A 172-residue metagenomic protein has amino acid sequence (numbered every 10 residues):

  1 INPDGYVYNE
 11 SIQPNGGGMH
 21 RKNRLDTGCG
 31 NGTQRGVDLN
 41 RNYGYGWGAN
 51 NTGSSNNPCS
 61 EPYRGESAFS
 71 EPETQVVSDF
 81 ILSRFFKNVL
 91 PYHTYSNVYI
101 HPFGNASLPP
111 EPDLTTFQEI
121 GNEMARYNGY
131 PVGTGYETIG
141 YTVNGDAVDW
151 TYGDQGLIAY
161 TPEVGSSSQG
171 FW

Functional and structural regions predicted by a protein language model:
I1-N9: Short helix-loop-beta-strand segments that form the rim/entrance of peptidase-like active sites
N9-L25: Aromatic- and acidic-residue-enriched segments that line the glycan-binding/catalytic groove of carbohydrate-active
H20, R24, G28-G32, N42-W172: Metallocarboxypeptidase
